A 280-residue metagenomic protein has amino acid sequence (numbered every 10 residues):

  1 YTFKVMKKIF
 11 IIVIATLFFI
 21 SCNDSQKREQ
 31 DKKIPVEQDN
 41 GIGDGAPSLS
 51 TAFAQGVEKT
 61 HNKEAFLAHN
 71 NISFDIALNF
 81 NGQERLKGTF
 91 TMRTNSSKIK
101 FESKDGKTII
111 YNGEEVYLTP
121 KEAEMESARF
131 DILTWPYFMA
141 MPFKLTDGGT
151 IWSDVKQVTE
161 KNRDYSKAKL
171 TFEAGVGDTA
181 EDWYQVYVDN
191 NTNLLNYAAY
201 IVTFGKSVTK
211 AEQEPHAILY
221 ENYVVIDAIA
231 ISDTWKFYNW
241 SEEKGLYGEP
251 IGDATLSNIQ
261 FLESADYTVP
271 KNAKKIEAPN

Functional and structural regions predicted by a protein language model:
Y1-V5: Short, Lys/Arg-enriched N-terminal segments with co-localized hydrophobic residues within the first ~10-30 amino acids
K7-V13: Sec-dependent signal peptide recognition, specifically the positively charged N-region followed immediately by
F18-S21: C-terminal motif of bacterial Sec signal peptides marking the signal peptidase cleavage site
N23-S25: Bacterial signal peptide processing site
Q38-D39, G45, T51-E124, G149 (+2 more regions): N-terminal mature ectodomain segment of secretory-pathway/periplasmic proteins
A46-S50, Y117-D182, V208-A211, K271 (+1 more regions): Flexible, processing/modification-adjacent segments and terminal tails in exported/periplasmic/extracellular proteins
A68-D75, T94-K100, K161-L170, N196-Y197 (+1 more regions): Short, hydrophobic/aromatic-rich segments at coil-to-beta transitions
S166-P270: Gly/Pro-enriched, hydrophobic low-complexity segments that function as extracytoplasmic propeptides/linkers
